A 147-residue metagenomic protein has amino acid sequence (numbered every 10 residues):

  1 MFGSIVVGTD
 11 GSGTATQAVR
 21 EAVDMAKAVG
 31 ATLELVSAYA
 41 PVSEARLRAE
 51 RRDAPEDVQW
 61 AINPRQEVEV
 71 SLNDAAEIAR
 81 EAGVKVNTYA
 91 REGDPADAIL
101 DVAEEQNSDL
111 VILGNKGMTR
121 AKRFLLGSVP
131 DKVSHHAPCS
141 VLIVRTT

Functional and structural regions predicted by a protein language model:
G3-P55, A82-V84: Small/aliphatic-rich secondary-structure junction motif
T14, A28, D74-V111: Structural beta-alpha unit
E34, N87, L142: Conserved beta-strand positions in the Rossmann-like core of class I SAM-dependent methyltransferases
S37, G114-K116, R145-T146: Short secondary-structure boundary segments
E50-A54, E105-N107, V129-P130: Short, hinge-like loop/turn segments at secondary-structure boundaries
A54-V70: A short acidic, glycine-rich active-site loop that binds or catalyzes chemistry on phosphate/adenosine moieties
L110-H135: Glycine-rich, Arg-bearing micro-motifs that act as flexible, cationic patches
C139-T147: Short, flexible loop segments at boundaries between secondary-structure elements
